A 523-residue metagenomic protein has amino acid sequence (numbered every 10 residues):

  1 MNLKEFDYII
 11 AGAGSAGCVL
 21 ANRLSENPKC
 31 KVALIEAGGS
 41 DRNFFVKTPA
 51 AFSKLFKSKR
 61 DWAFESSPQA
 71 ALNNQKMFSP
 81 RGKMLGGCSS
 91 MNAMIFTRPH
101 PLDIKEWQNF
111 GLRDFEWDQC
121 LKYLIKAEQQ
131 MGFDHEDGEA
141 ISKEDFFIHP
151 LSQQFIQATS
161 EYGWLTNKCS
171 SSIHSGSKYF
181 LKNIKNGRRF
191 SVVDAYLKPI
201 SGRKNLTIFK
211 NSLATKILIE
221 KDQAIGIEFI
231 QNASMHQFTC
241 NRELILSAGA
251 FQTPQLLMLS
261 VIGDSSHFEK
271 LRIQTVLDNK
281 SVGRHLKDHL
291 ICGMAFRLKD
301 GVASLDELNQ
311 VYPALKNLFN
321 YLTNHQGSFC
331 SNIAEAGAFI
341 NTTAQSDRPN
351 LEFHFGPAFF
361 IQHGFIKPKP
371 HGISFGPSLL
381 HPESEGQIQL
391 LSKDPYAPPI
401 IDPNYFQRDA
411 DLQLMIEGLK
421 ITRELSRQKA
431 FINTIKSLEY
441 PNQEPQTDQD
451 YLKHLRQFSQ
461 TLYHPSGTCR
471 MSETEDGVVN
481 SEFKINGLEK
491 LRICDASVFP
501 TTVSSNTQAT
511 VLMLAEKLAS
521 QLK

Functional and structural regions predicted by a protein language model:
M1-I125, D278-N279, H289-L298: N-terminal glycine-rich phosphate/pyrophosphate-binding loop and immediately adjacent elements
L3-F6, L121, K126-S172, S177-L181 (+3 more regions): FAD-dependent oxidoreductase catalytic-site/capping-region signature
I10, G14-S15, V19, F146-F147 (+3 more regions): Residue-level detector of alpha-helix initiation sites
N27, R203-K204, Q428, L488: Acidic-histidine catalytic/liganding microenvironments
N27-K31, G38-D41, I217-E220, G226-N317 (+2 more regions): Glycine-rich loop(s) and the adjacent beta-strand/alpha-helix scaffold that form part
Q108-A224, N232, G293-L315: Conserved redox-cofactor binding core of oxidoreductases
